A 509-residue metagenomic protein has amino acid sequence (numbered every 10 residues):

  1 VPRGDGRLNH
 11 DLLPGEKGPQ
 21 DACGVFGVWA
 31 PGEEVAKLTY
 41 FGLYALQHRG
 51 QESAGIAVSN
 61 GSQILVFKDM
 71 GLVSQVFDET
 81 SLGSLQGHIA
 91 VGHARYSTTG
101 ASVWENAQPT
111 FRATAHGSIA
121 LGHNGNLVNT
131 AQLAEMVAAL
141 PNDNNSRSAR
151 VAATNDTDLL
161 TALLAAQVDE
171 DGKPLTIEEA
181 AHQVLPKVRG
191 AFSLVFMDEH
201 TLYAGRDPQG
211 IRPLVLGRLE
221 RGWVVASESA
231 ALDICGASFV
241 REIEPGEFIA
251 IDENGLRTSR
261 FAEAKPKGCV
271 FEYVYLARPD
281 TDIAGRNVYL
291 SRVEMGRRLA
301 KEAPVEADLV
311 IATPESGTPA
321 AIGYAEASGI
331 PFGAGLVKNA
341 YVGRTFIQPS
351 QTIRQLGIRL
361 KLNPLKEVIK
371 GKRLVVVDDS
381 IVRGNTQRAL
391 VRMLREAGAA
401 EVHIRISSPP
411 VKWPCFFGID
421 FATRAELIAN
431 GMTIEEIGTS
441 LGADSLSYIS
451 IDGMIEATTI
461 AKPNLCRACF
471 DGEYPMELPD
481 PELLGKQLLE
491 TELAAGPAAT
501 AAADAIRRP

Functional and structural regions predicted by a protein language model:
P2-P245, A250-A307, T313, E401: Conserved short alpha-helical segments that host acidic/polar catalytic motifs at enzyme active sites
V35, T98-T99, N129, Y203 (+8 more regions): Flexible loop/turn segments at secondary-structure boundaries
D143-N145, E170, P304-D308, E326-G333 (+2 more regions): Secondary-structure transition/capping motifs at alpha-helix termini and the adjoining loop/turn into the next element
A153-T154, D158-L163, F332-G343, G438-T458: A conserved beta-strand->alpha-helix junction
Q183, A231, S238-F239, G246-E247 (+4 more regions): Phosphate/diphosphate-binding loops
L185, H200-T201, G236-E242, A262-E263 (+1 more regions): PRPP-dependent phosphoribosyltransferase catalytic core
F196, R206, S227, E253 (+10 more regions): Active-site proximal loops enriched in glycine and acidic residues that flank catalytic Cys/His/Asp and coordinate
G329-L374, N385, K412-A422: Short, glycine/charge-rich flexible loops or terminal/linker lids adjacent to PRPP-binding catalytic cores
